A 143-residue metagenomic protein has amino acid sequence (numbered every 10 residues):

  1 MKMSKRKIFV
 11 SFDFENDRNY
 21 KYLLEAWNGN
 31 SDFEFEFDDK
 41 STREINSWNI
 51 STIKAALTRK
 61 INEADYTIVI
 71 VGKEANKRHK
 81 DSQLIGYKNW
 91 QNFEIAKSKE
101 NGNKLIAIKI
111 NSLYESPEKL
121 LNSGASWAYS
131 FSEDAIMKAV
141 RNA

Functional and structural regions predicted by a protein language model:
M1-E63: Conserved N-terminal substructure of TIR/SEFIR domains
M1-K7, N111-A143: C-terminal interaction surface of TIR/SEFIR-family domains
F12, V71, K109: Short beta-strand/turn micro-motifs composed of small residues that flank or help shape donor/cofactor-binding pockets
D17-Y20, N76-H79, L113-K119: Short catalytic/ligand-binding loop motif for oxyanion handling, primarily in non-cytosolic enzymes, centered on
A64-D65, G102: Short, well-ordered alpha-helix to beta-strand connector turns
A75-E100: Conserved TIR/SEFIR loop-to-helix hotspot centered on a Trp-containing motif with a nearby acidic residue
E100-I106: A short helix->loop->beta-strand "cap" motif at the edges of active sites that frequently abuts
